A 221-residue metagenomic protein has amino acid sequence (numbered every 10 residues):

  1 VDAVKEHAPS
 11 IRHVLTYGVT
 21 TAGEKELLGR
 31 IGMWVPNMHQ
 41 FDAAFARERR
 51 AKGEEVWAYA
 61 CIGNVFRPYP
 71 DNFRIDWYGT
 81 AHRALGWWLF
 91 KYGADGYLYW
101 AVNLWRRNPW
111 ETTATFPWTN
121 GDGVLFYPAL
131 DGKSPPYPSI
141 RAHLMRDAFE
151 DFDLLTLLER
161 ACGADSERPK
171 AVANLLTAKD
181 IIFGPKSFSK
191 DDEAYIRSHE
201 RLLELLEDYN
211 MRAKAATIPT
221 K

Functional and structural regions predicted by a protein language model:
V1-E111: Catalytic-core regions of glycoside hydrolase
V1-T20, A94, P109-K221: Catalytic domains of carbohydrate-active enzymes that cleave complex glycans
